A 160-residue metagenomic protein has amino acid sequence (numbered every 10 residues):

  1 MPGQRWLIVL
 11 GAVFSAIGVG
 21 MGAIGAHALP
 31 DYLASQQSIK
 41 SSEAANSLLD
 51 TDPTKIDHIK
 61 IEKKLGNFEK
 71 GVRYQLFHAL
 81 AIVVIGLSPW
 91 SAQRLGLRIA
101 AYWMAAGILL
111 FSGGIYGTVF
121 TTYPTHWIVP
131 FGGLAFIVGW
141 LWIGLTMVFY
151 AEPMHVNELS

Functional and structural regions predicted by a protein language model:
M1-S160: Polytopic transmembrane helical bundles with strong interfacial aromatic enrichment
